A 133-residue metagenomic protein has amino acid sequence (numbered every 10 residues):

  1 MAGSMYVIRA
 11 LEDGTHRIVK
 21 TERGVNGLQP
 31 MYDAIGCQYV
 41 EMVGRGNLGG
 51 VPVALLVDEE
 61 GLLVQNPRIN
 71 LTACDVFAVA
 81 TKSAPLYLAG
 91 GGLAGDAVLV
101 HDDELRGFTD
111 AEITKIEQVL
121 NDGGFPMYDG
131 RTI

Functional and structural regions predicted by a protein language model:
M1-I133: Short beta-rich binding modules
